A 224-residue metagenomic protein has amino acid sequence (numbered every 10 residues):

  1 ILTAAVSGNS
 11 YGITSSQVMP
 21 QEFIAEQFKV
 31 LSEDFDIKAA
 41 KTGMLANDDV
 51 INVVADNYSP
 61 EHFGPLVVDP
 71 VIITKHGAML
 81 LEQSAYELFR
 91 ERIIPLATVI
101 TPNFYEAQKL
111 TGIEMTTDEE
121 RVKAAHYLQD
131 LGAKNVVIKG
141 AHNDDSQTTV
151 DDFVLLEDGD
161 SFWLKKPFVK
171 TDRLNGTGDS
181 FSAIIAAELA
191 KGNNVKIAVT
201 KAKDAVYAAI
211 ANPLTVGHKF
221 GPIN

Functional and structural regions predicted by a protein language model:
I1-M79: Conserved N-terminal subdomain of the carbohydrate kinase-like
F23-E26, L88, R92, K123 (+2 more regions): A non-catalytic, amphipathic alpha-helix used as a structural packing/dimerization or gating element in enzyme scaffolds
A46, I72, E106, H142 (+1 more regions): Active-site-proximal loop/turn and secondary-structure-junction residues that shape catalytic pockets, frequently
Q83-S161: Conserved phosphate/ATP/ADP-binding segment of small-molecule kinases
Q108-K109, T171-V195: Short, small-residue alpha-helix embedded
D160-F162, E188-A202: Phosphate-handling active-site elements
S161-N175: Short pre-catalytic strand/loop immediately N-terminal to key active-site residues, enriched for Gly-Thr
K196-N224: Charged C-terminal helix
